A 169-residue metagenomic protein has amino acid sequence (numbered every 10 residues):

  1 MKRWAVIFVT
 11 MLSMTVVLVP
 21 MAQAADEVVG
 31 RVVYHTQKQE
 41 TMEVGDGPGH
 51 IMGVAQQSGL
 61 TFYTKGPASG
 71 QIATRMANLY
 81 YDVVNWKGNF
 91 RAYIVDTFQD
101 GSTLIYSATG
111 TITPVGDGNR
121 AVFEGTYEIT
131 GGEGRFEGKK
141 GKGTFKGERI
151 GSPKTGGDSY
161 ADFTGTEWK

Functional and structural regions predicted by a protein language model:
M1-F8: Bacterial N-terminal signal peptides that target proteins for export
F8-V17: Bacterial N-terminal signal peptides
L18-A22: Juxtamembrane cytosolic interface motif at the C-terminal end of transmembrane helices
Q23-K169: Beta-strand-enriched cores of mature, soluble protein domains
